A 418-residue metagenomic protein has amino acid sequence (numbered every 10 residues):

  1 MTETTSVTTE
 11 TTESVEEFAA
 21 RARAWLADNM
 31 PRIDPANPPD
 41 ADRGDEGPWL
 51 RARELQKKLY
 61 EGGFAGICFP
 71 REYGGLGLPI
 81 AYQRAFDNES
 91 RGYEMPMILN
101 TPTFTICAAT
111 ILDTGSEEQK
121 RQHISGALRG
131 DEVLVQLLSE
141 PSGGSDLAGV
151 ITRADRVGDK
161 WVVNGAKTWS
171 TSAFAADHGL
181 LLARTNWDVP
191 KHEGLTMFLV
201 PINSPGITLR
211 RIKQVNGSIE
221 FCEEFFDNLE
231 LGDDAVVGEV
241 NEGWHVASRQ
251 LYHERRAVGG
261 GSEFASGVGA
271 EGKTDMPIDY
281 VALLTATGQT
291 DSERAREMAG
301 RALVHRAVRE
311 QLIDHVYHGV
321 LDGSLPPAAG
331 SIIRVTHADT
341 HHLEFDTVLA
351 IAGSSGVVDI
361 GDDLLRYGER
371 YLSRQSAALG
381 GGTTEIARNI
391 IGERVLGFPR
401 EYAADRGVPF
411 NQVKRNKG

Functional and structural regions predicted by a protein language model:
M1-L99, Q122, G126, G288 (+4 more regions): Amphipathic, small/basic residue-rich leader segments at the start of a protein or domain
T2-T11, A81, A85-F86, V246-R249 (+2 more regions): Glycine-rich phosphate/cofactor-binding loops in nucleotide/flavin-utilizing enzymes
F18, I207-E310, A377, V413-G418: Glycine-rich beta->alpha junctions and the first turn(s) of the following alpha-helix
R53-D131, S172-H178, R306, I313 (+4 more regions): Internal helix-loop-helix
G130-L138, L182: A short, Trp-centered hydrophobic/proline-enriched beta-strand micro-motif
T152-D155: A structural signal for short hydrophobic beta-strand segments in well-ordered beta-sheet cores
K160, N164-R210: A short core secondary-structure module
R296-R301, A328-V335: Short, charged, amphipathic alpha-helical segments
